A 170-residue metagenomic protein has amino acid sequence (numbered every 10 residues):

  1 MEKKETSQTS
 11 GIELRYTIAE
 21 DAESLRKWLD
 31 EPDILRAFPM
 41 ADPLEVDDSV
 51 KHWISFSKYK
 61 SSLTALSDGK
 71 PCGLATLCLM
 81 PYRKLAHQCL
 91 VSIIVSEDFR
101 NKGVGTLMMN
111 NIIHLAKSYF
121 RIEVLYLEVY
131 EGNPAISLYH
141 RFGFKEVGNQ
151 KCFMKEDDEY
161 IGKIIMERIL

Functional and structural regions predicted by a protein language model:
M1-E5, Y160-L170: Terminal substrate-recognition subdomain of acyl/acetyltransferases
S7, Y16-E20, F38-D98, M109 (+2 more regions): Acetyl-CoA-dependent GNAT
I12-K27: A short beta-loop-alpha structural element at the N-terminal edge of CoA-dependent acyl/N-acetyltransferase catalytic
K27-A41: Helix-loop element at the rim of GNAT/NAT acetyltransferase active sites that forms part of the acceptor-substrate
K102, T106-L107, S118, E131-N149: Conserved active-site alpha-helix within GNAT-family acetyltransferase domains
K117-E128: Conserved GNAT acetyl-CoA-binding A-motif
Y126-E128, K145-Y160: Conserved catalytic-core motifs of GNAT/GCN5-like acyltransferases
